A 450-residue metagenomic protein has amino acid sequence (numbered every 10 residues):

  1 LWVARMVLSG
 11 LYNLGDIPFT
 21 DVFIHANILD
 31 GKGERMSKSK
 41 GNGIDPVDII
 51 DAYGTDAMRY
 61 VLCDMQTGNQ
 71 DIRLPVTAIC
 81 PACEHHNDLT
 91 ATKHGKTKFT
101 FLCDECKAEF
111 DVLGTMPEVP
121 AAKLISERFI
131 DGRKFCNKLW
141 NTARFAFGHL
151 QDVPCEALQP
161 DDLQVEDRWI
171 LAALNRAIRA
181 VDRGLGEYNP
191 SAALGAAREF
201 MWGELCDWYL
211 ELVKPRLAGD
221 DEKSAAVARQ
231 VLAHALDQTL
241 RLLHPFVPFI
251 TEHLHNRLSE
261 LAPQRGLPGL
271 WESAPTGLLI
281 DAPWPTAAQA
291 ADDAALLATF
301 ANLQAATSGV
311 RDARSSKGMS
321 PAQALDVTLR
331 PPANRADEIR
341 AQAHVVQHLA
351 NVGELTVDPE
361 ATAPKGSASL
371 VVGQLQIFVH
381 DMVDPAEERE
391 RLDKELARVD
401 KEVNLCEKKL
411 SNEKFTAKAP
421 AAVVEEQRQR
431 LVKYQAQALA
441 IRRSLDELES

Functional and structural regions predicted by a protein language model:
L1-G15, T307-R314: Metal-dependent nuclease catalytic cores in nucleic-acid-processing enzymes, especially RNase H-like/related
M6, V22, A57-M65, W140-A143 (+4 more regions): Short alpha-helical scaffolding segments that buttress acidic/His motifs in well-ordered protein cores
I28, K32, K40-L163, E260-G266 (+5 more regions): Catalytic adenosine-cofactor/nucleotide-binding cores of aminoacyl-tRNA synthetases and other
D30, V153-R179, L210-S308, T328: Acidic, turn-prone loop/beta-hairpin segments
K93-G95, V119, L258-S450: C-terminal low-complexity, glycine/proline- and small-hydrophobic-enriched intrinsically disordered tails that act as
C103-C106, L174, I178, A197-W202 (+5 more regions): Short amphipathic alpha-helical coiled-coil/interface segments
P117-G132, R176-A197, T239, A290-A298 (+1 more regions): Extended, non-catalytic structural segments that build the interaction scaffolds of large macromolecular assemblies
K134-H149, V165-A177, L194-R216, L370-V372 (+2 more regions): Core structural elements
